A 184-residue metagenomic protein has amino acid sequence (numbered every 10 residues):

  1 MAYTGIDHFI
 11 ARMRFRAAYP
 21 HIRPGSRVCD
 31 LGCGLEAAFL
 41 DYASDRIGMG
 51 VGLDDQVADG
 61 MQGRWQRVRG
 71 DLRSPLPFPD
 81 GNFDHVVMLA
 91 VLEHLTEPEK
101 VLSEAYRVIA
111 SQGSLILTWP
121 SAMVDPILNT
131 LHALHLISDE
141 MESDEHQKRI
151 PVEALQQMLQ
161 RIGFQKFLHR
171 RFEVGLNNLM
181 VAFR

Functional and structural regions predicted by a protein language model:
M1-P79, H85, L102, E142-K148 (+3 more regions): Conserved N-terminal segment of class I S-adenosyl-L-methionine
R27, Q112-S114: Short glycine-centered segments of the SAM/dcSAM-binding site in methyltransferase folds
D59, Q112, M123-D125: Feature marks short, surface-exposed loop/turn motifs that line or immediately flank catalytic pockets and channel
M88-V91: A short beta-strand submotif of the Rossmann-like class I SAM-dependent methyltransferase core that lines
H94: Histidine-centered divalent metal-coordination motifs
E99-S111: A short glycine-rich, Lys/Arg-flanked "PGG" loop and its adjoining helix->strand segment in the class I
I116-S138: Conserved class I S-adenosyl-L-methionine
M158-F164: A structural motif corresponding to the C-terminal end of an alpha-helix and its immediate exit/capping segment
